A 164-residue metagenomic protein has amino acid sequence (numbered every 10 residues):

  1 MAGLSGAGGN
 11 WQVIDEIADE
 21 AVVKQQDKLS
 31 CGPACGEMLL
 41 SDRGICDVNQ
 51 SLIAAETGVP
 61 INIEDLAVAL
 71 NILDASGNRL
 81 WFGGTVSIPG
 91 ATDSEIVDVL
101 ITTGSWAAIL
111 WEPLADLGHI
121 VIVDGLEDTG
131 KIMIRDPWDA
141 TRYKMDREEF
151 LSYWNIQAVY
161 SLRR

Functional and structural regions predicted by a protein language model:
M1-A21: N-terminal low-complexity, Pro/Thr/Ser-rich intrinsically disordered segments that act as propeptides or flexible
G3-L4, G36, Y153: Short, basic/polar N-terminal leader/transit segment immediately after the initiator methionine
G8-D15, L40-R164: Conserved active-site-adjacent core of cysteine acyl-enzyme catalytic domains
E20-L29: A structural motif detector for short, solvent-exposed N-terminal "entry" segments of globular domains
L29-D42: Active-site alpha-helical elements of protease catalytic centers
